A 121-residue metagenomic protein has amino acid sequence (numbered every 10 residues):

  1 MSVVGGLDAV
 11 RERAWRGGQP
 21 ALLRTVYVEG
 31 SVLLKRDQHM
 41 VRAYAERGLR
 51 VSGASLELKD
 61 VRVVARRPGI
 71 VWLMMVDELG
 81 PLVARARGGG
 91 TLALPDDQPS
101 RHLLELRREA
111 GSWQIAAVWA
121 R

Functional and structural regions predicted by a protein language model:
M1-V51: Core segments of small alpha/beta cavity-forming domains
G5, L34, E57, M74-M75: Intrinsic disorder/low-complexity signature
Y27-G30, Q38, S55, M75-L79 (+1 more regions): A mature extracytoplasmic/lumenal domain signature
E46-V51, R62, D96-D97: Short alpha-helical linear motifs
S55-L58, Q98-S100: Residues that act as N-cap/strand-start positions at coil-to-secondary-structure junctions
E57-R66: Short amphipathic beta-strand and strand-loop transition segments with alternating hydrophobic
A65-R121: Exposed beta-sheet edge and beta->alpha loop/turn motif
